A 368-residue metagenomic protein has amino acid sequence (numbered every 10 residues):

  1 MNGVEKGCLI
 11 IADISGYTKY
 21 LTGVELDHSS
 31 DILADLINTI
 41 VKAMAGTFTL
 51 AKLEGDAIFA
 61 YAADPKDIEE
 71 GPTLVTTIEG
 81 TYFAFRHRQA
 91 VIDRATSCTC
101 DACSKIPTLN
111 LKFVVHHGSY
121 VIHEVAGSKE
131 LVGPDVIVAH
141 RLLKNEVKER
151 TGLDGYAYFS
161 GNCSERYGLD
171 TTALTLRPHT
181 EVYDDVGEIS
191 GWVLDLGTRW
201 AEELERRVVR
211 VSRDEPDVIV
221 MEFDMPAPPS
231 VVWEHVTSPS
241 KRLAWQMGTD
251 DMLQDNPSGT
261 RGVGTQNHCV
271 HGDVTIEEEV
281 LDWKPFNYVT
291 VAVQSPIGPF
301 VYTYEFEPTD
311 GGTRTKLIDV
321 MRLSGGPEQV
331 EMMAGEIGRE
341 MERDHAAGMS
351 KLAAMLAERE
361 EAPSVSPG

Functional and structural regions predicted by a protein language model:
M1-E79: Catalytic NTP-binding/metal-coordinating core of nucleotidyl cyclase/transferase enzymes
G16, D282-K284, P308: A residue-level detector for short acidic-glycine micro-motifs
I32-T47, G80-A84, R88, H235 (+2 more regions): Generic non-transmembrane alpha-helical segments
P65-P178: Catalytic beta-strand-to-alpha-helix segment of the class III nucleotidyl cyclase homology domain
L174-R213, E222: Eukaryote-biased recognition of electropositive, low-complexity segments and basic polyanion/acidic-motif-binding
L204-P257: Hydrophobic ligand-binding cavity/cleft-lining segments
D224, L243-A244, L253-V301, A354-P363: Glycine-rich portal/gate segments that line the openings of hydrophobic small-molecule binding cavities
Q294-S350, A354, E361-G368: Beta-strand/loop substructures that line and gate deep hydrophobic ligand-binding cavities in soluble
